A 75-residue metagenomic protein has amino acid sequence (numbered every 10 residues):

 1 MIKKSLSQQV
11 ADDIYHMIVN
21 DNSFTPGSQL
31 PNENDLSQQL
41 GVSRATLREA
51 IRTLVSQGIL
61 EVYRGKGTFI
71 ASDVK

Functional and structural regions predicted by a protein language model:
M1-K75: Short linear motifs at protein or domain termini
